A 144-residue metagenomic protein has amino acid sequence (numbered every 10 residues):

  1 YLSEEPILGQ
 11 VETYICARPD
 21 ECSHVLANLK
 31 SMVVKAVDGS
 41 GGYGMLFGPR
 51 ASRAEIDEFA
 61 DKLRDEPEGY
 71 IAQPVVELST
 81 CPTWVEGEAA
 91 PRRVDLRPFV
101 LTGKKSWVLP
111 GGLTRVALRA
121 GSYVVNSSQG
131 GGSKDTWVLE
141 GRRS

Functional and structural regions predicted by a protein language model:
Y1-E77: Active-site nucleotide/adenylate-binding loops and adjacent lid/helix of ATP-dependent enzymes
Y43-S79, T83-S144: ATP-dependent carboxylate/phosphate-activation module, predominantly the ATP-grasp catalytic core and closely related
